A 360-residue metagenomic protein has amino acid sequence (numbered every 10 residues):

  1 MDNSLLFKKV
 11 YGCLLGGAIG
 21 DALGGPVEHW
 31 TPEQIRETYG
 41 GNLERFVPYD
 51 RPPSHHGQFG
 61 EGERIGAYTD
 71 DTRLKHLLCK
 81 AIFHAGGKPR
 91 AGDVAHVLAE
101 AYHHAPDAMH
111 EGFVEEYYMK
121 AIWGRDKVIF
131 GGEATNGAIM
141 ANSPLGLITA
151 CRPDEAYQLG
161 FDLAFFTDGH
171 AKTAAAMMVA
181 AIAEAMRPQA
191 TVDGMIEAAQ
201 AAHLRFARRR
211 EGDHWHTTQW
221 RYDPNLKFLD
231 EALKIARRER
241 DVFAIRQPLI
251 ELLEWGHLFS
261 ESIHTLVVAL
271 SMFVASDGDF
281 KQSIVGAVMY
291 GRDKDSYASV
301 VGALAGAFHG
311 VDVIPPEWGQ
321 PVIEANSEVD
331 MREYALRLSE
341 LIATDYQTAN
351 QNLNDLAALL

Functional and structural regions predicted by a protein language model:
M1-L360: Structured, active/binding-site neighborhoods that engage oxygen-rich ligands
